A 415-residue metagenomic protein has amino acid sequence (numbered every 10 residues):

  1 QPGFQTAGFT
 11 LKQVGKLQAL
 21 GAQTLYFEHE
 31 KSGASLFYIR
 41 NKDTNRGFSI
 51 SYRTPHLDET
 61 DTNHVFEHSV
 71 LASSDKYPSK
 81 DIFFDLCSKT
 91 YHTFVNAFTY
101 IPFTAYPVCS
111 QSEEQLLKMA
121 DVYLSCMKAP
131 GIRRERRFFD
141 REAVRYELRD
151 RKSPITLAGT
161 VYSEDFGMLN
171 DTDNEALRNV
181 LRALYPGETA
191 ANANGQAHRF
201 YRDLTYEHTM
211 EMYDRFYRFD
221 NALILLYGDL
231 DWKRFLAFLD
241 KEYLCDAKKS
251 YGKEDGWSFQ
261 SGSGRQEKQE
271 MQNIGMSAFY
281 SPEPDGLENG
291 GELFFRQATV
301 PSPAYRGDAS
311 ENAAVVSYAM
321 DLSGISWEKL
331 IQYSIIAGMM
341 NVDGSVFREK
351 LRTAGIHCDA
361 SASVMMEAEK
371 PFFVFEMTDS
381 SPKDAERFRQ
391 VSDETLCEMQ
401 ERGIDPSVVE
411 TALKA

Functional and structural regions predicted by a protein language model:
Q1-D43: N- or domain-start disorder-to-order transition segments that initiate the globular core
Q1-T6, P55, E59, V65 (+5 more regions): Charge-rich, well-structured scaffold segments of protease-associated domains
G15, L36-F37, S49-H56: Asp/Glu-centered strand-loop micro-motifs enriched in Gly/Pro and often flanked by an aromatic residue
Q23-K31, N289, L293-G307: Short acidic-hydrophobic surface loop/beta-edge motif
T44-F48: Short, conserved catalytic-motif segment at the N-terminal edge
